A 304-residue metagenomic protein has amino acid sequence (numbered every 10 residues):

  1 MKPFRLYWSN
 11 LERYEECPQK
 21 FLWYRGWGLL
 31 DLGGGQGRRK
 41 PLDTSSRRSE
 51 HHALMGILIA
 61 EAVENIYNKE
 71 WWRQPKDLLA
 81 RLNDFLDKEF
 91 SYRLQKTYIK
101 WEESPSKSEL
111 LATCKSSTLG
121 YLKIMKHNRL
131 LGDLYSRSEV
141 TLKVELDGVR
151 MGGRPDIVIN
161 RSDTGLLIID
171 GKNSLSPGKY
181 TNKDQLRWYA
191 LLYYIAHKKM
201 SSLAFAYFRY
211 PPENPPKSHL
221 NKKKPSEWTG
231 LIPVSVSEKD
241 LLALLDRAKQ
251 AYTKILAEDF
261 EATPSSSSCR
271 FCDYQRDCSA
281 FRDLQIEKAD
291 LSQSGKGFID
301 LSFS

Functional and structural regions predicted by a protein language model:
F4, W8-S9, S45-A53, S104 (+2 more regions): Short, charged/polar micro-motifs that form catalytic or ligand-binding hotspots
W8-W71, N83, D87, E139 (+1 more regions): Nuclease catalytic cores
W27, G171-L175, Y207-R209: A short beta-strand motif that forms part of the nucleic acid-binding face of small beta-barrel RNA-binding folds
L30-R48, Y92-W101, L119, E213-L231: Charged, glycine/proline-rich intrinsically disordered loops and linkers
H51, M55, L110, C114 (+2 more regions): Hydrophobic (often cysteine-bearing) scaffold residues that line and stabilize catalytic clefts of nucleotide/cofactor
L58-V140: A non-catalytic, helix-rich entry segment at domain boundaries
S136-L191, A196, Q250: Non-catalytic protein-protein interaction segments used by genome-maintenance enzymes to assemble and couple activities
D147, Y194-S304: Metal-dependent nuclease catalytic regions and adjoining charged, substrate-binding loops involved in nucleic-acid end
